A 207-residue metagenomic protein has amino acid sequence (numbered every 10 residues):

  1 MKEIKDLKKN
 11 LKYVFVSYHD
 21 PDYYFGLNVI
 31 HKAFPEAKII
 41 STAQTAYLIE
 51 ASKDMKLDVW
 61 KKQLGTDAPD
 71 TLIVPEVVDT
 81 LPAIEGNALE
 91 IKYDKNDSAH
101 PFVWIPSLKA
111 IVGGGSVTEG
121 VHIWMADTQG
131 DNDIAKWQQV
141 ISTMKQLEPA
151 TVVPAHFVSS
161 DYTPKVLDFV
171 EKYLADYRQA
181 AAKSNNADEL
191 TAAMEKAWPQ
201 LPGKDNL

Functional and structural regions predicted by a protein language model:
M1-I40: Active-site metal-binding motif and surrounding structural segment of the metallo-beta-lactamase
I4, Y18, I39, V103 (+4 more regions): Divalent metal-coordination and catalytic microenvironments
K12-D20, I40-A43, I111-G114, L147-V158: Active-site neighborhood of phospho(di)ester-bond hydrolases with catalytic His/Asp-centered motifs
H19-Y24, A46-I49, S98-A99, T118-H122 (+1 more regions): Active-site environment of divalent metal-dependent phosphoester hydrolases
A37, N186-L207: Compact alpha-helical subdomains of small soluble proteins
Y47-A99, P106-S107, E148: Metallo-beta-lactamase
A88-L147: Active-site-proximal loop/helix segments of hydrolase catalytic cores
W104, A110, A135-A193: Divalent-metal (often Zn2+) His-rich catalytic cores of metallo-beta-lactamase-fold enzymes
